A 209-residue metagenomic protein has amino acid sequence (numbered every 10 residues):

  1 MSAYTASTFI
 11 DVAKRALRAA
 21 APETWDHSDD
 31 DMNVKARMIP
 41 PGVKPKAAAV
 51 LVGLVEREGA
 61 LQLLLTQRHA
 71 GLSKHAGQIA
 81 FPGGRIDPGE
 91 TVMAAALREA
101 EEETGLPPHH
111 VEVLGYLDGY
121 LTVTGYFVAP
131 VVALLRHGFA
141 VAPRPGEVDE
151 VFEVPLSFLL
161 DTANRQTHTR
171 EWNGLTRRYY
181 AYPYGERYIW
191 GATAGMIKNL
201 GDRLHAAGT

Functional and structural regions predicted by a protein language model:
M1-A80, R85-E102, L106-F139, V148 (+1 more regions): N-terminal leader/linker segments that precede catalytic domains of diphosphate-processing enzymes
V141-F152, L156-F158: Acidic, glycine-rich loop-and-strand cores that form catalytic or ligand-binding grooves in diverse globular domains
P145, A163, G201: Short, flexible helix/strand-to-coil boundary loops that buttress conserved ligand/catalytic motifs in alpha/beta
F158-T169: Short acidic, Gly/Pro-enriched loop/turn segments at secondary-structure junctions
